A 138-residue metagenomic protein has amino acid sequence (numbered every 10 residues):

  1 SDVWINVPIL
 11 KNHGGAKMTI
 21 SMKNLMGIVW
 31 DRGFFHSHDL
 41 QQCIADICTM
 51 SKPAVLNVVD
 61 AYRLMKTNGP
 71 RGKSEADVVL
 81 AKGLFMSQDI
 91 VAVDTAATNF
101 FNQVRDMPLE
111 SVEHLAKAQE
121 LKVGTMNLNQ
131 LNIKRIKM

Functional and structural regions predicted by a protein language model:
S1-M138: Extended, low-polarity segments enriched in aliphatic/aromatic residues
